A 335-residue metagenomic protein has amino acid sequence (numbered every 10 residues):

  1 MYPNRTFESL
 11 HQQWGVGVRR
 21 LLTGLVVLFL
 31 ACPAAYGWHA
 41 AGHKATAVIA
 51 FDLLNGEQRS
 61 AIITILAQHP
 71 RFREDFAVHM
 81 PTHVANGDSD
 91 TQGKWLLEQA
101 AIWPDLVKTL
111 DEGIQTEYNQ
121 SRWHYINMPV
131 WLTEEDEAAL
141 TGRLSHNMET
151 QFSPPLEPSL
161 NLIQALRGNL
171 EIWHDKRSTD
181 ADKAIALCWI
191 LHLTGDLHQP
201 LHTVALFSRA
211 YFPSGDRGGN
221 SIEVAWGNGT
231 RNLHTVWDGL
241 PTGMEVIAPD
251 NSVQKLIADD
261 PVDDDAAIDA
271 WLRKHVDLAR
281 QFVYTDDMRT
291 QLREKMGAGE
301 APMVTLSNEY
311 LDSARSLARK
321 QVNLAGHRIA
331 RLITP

Functional and structural regions predicted by a protein language model:
M1-V18: N-terminal secretory signal peptides that target proteins for export/translocation
F7-S9, F29, L187-I190: A residue-level detector for conformationally permissive "hinge/kink" positions
S9, T23-G24, I63, L332: General helical structural elements
R20-L21, K44: Hydrophobic alpha-helical segments, especially transmembrane helices and their immediate juxtamembrane helical caps
L22-C32: Bacterial N-terminal signal peptides
Y36-L193, P200-P335: N-terminal, motif-rich segments that launch catalysis or mediate targeting to/interaction with membranes, typified by
